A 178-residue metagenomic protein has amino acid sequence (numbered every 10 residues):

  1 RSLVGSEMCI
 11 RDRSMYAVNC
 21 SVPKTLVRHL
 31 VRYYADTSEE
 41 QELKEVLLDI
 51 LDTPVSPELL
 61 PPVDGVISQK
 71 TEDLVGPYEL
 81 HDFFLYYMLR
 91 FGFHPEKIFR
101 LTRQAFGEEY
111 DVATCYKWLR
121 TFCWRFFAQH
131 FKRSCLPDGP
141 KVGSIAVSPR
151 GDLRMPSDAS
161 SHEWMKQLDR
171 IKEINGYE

Functional and structural regions predicted by a protein language model:
R1-G5: Extracellular interaction modules
S6-E178: ATP/NTP-dependent adenylation/nucleotidyl-transfer catalytic domains that generate, transfer, or process NMP-activated
